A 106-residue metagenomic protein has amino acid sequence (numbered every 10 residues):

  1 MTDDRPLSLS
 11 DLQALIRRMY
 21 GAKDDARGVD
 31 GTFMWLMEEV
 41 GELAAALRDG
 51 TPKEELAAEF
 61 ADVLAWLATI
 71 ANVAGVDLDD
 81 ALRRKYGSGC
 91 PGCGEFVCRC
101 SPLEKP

Functional and structural regions predicted by a protein language model:
M1-F60, L64-P106: Flexible "arm" and connector segments at domain edges
